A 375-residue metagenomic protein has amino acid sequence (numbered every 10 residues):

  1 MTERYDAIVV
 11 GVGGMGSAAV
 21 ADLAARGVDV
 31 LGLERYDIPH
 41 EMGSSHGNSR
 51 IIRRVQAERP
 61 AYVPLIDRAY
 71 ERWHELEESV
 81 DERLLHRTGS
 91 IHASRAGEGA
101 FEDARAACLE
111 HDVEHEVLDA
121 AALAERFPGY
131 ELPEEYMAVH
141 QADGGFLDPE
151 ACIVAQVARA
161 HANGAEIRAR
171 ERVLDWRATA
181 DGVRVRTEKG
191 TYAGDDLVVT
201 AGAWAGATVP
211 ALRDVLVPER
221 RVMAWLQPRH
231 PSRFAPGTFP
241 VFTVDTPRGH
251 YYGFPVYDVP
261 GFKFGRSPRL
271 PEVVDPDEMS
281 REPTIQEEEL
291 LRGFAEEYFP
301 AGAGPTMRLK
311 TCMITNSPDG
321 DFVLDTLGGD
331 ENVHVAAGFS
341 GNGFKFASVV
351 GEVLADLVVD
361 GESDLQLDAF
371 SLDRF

Functional and structural regions predicted by a protein language model:
T2-G13, L31: Beta1/beta-strand and adjacent pyrophosphate-binding region of the FAD-binding site in flavoprotein oxidoreductases
E3-Y5, R186-D196: Core beta-strand elements of the Rossmann-like FAD/NAD(P) dinucleotide-binding domain in flavoenzyme oxidoreductases
G16-S17: N-terminal Rossmann-fold NAD(P) dinucleotide-binding loop
A21-A25, D81-L85, T191-Y192, D196 (+1 more regions): Active-site substrate-recognition segment that forms the wall of the catalytic cavity or substrate channel
A24-S45: Glycine-rich FAD pyrophosphate-binding loop
S49-R126, H250: Dinucleotide-binding Rossmann-like beta1-alpha1 core, especially the glycine-rich loop that anchors the ADP
E75, R95-A169, D175-D181: Flavin (FAD/FMN) cofactor-binding and adjacent substrate-gating region of FAD-dependent oxidoreductase domains
G293-F375: C-terminal catalytic lobe of FAD-dependent flavoproteins
